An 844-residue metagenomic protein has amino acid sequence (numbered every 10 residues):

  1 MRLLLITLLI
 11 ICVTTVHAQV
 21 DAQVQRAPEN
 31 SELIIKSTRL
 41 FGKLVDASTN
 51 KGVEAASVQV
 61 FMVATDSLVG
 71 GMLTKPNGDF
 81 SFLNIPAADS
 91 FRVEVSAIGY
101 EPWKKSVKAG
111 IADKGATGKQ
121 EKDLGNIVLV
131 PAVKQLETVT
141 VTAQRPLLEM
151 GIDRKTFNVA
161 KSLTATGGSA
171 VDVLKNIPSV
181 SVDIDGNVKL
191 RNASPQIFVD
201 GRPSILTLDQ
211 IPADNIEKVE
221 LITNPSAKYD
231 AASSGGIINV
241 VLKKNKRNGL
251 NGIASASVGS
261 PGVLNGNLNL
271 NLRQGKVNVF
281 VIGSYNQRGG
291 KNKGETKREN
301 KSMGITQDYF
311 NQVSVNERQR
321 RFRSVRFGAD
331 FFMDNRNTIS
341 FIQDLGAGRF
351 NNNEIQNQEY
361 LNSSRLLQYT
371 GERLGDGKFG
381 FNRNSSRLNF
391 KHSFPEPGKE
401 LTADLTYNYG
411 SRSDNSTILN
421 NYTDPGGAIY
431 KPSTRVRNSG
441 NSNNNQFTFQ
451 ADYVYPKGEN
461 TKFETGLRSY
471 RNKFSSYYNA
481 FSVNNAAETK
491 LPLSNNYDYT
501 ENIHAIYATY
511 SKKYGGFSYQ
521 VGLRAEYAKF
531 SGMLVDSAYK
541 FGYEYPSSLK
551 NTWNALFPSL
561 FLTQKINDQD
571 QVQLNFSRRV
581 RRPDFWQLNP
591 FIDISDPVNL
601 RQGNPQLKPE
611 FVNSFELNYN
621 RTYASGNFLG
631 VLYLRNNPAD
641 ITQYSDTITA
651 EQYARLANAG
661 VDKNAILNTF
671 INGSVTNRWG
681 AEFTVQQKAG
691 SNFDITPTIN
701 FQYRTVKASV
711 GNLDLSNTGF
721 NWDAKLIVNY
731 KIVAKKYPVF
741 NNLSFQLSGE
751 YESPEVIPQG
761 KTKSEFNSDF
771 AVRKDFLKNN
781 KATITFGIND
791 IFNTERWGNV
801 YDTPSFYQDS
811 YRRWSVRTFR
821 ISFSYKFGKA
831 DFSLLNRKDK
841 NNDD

Functional and structural regions predicted by a protein language model:
V20-I35, V45, S57-F61, E94-I98 (+4 more regions): Short, acidic, small-residue-rich periplasmic hinge/interaction motif at the N-terminus of Gram-negative outer-membrane
V63-D79: Short, acidic Ser/Thr/Gly-rich low-complexity loop/linker segments typical of extracellular and cell-surface proteins
A64-S67, S90-G110: A short, solvent-exposed loop/turn motif at the edges and junctions of modular extracellular/periplasmic domains
N126-V128, A170-V173, V188, L206 (+3 more regions): N-terminal periplasmic accessory domains that precede and gate Gram-negative outer-membrane beta-barrel machines
N176, V182, F198, R202-K228: Short acidic/polar hinge/loop motifs at secondary-structure boundaries that mediate gating or recognition
G262-K293, I305-E354, F381-S386: Transmembrane beta-barrel wall of Gram-negative outer-membrane proteins
R437, Q446-Q450, K490-N495, Q602-N604 (+5 more regions): Outer membrane beta-barrel strand-and-loop segments of large Gram-negative receptors, especially TonB-dependent
K529-F530, D568-S614, L634-K663, N668 (+1 more regions): Surface-exposed extracellular loop regions of Gram-negative outer-membrane beta-barrel proteins, predominantly
